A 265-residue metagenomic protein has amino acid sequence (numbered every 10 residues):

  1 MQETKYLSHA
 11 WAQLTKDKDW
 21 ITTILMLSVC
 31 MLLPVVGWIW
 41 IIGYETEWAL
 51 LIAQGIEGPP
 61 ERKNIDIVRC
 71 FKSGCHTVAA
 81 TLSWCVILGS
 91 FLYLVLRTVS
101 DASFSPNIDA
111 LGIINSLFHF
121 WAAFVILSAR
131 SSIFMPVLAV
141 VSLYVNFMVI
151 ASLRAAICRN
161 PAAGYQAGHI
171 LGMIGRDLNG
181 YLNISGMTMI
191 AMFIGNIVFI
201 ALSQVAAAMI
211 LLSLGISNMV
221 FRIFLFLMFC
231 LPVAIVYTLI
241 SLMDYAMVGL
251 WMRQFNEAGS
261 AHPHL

Functional and structural regions predicted by a protein language model:
M1-I24, E57, R62-D66, C70-M135: Long, highly hydrophobic alpha-helical transmembrane signal-anchor segments
Q2-M31, N64-I87, V145-V198, Y245-A246 (+3 more regions): Interfacial aromatic "cap" segments that immediately flank transmembrane helices in multipass membrane proteins
M31-Q54, C85, V95, W121-Y165 (+2 more regions): Selective recognition of hydrophobic, aromatic-rich stretches within alpha-helical transmembrane segments of polytopic
